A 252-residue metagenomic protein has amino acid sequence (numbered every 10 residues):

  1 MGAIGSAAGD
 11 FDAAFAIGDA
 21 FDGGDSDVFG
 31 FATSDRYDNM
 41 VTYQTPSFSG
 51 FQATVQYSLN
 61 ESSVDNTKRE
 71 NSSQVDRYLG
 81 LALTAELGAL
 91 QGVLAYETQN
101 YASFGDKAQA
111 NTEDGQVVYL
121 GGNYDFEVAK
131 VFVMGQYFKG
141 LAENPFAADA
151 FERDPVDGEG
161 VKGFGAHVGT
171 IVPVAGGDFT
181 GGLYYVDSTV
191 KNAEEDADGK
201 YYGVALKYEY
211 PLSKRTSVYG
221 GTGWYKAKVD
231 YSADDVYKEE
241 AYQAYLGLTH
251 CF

Functional and structural regions predicted by a protein language model:
M1-G9, N60-S62, Q99-Y101, A129 (+3 more regions): Structural signature of outer-membrane beta-barrel domains
M1-I4, T54-S58, V93-E97, M134-Q136 (+3 more regions): Transmembrane beta-strands of outer-membrane beta-barrel proteins
M1-S62, V75-R77, T84-Q91: Outer membrane beta-barrel
I4-A13, T67, D106, E143-A147 (+2 more regions): Outer-membrane beta-barrel and related beta-rich outer-membrane complex signature in Gram-negative bacteria
S47-G50, A175-G176, L212-R215: Short loop/turn motifs that connect adjacent beta-strands in outer-membrane beta-barrel proteins
Q74, G80-L206: Detector for outer-membrane/organellar transmembrane beta-barrel domains, recognizing the amphipathic beta-strand
A205-G223: C-terminal closing repeat unit and adjoining cap/tail of repeat-based domains
E239-F252: Outer-membrane beta-barrel "beta-signal"
